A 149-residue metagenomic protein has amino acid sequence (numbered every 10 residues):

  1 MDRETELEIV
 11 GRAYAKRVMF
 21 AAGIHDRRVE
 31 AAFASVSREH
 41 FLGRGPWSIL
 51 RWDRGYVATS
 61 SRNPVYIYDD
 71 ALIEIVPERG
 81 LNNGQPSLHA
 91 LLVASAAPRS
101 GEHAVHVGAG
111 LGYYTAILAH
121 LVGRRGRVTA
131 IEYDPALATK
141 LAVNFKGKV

Functional and structural regions predicted by a protein language model:
M1-V105, Y114-L121, L137-T139: Class I SAM-dependent transferase core
G108: Conserved S-adenosyl-L-methionine
L111: Conserved SAM/SAH-binding loop
L121-V122, F145: Active-site catalytic pocket residues across diverse enzymes, especially alpha/beta-hydrolases
R127-E132: Conserved SAM-binding motif I beta-strand of class I
D134-V149: S-adenosyl-L-methionine
